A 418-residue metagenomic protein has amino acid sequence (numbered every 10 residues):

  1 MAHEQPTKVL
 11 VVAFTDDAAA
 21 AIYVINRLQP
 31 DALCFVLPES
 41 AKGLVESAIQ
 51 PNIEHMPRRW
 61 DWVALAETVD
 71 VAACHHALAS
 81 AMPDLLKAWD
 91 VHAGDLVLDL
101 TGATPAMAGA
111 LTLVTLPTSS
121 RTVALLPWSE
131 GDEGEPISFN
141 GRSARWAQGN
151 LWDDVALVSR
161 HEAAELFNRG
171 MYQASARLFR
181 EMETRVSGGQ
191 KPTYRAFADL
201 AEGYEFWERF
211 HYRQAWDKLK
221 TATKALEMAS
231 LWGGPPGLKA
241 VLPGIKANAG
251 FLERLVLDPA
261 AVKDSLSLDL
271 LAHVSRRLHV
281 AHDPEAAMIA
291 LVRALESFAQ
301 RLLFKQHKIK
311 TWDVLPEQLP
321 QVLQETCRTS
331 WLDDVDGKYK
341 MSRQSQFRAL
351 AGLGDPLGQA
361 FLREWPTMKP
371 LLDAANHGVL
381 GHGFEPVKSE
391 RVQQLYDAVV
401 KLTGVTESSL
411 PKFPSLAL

Functional and structural regions predicted by a protein language model:
M1-D95, G109-L418: Long, low-complexity, Lys/Arg-enriched
T15, G102-A103: Short glycine-/small-residue-rich Rossmann-like dinucleotide-binding loops
G94-G102: Short glycine-rich phosphate-binding loop at a beta-alpha junction
P105-M107: Hydrophobic alpha-helical
